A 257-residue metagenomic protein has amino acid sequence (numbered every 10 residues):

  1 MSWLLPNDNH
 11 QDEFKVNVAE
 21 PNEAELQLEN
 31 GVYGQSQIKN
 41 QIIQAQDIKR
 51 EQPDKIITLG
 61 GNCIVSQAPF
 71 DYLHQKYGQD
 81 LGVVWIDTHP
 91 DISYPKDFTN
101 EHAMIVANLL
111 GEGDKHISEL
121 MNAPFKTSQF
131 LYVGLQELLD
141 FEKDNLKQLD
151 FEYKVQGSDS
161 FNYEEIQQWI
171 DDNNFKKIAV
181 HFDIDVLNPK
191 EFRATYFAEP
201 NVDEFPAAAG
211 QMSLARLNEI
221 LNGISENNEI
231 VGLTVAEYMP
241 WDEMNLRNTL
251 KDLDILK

Functional and structural regions predicted by a protein language model:
M1-I57, V65-G78, F151-K257: Catalytic cores of soluble, metal-dependent hydrolases
L4-D8, L109, D114, L120 (+1 more regions): Surface cap/lid and interfacial helix-loop subdomains adjacent to catalytic sites that gate substrate access
K55-E119, F125, Q129: Active-site histidine-anchored catalytic micro-motif
C63, T88-P90, E137, D185 (+1 more regions): Short, glycine/serine-rich, charged loops/turns that create anion-binding and catalytic segments at active sites
W85-T88, L110, Y132-E137, V155-G157 (+1 more regions): Short, structured patches in soluble enzyme cores that scaffold and shape functional sites
K96-L109, N145-Y153, R193-V202: Short, surface-exposed, charged loop/turn segments at secondary-structure junctions
G113, V133-L138, M212-R216: A general structural motif
L138-D144: Short, glycine/polar-rich helix-capping loops at beta-to-alpha or helix-loop-helix junctions that flank or form
